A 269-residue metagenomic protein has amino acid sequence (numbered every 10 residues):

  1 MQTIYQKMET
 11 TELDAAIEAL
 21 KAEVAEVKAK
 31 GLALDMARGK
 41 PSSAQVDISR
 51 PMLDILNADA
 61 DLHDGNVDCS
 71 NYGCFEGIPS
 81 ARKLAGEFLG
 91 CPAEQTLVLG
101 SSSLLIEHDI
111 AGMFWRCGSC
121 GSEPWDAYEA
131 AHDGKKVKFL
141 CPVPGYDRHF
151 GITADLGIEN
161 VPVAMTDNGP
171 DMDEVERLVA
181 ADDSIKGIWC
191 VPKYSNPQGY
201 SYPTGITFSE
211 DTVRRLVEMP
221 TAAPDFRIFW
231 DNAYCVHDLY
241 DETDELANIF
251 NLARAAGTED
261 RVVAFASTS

Functional and structural regions predicted by a protein language model:
Q2-E76, S80, G86-E87: N-terminal "arm"/small-domain region of PLP-dependent enzymes with the aminotransferase-like
K30-L34, Q95, S184, D260-R261: A generic secondary-structure signal marking the coil-to-beta-strand transition
R38, M165, S267: Active-site donor-binding loop signature of nucleotide-sugar glycosyltransferases
K40-P41, S103, S269: Short, glycine/serine-rich, charged loops/turns that create anion-binding and catalytic segments at active sites
D61, V67-P224, V236-A256: Conserved core of the PLP fold type I
I228-F229: Residue-level marker for buried hydrophobic side chains located in beta-strands that build the well-ordered beta-sheet
N232: Walker B catalytic acidic pair
D260-S269: Class I S-adenosyl-L-methionine
